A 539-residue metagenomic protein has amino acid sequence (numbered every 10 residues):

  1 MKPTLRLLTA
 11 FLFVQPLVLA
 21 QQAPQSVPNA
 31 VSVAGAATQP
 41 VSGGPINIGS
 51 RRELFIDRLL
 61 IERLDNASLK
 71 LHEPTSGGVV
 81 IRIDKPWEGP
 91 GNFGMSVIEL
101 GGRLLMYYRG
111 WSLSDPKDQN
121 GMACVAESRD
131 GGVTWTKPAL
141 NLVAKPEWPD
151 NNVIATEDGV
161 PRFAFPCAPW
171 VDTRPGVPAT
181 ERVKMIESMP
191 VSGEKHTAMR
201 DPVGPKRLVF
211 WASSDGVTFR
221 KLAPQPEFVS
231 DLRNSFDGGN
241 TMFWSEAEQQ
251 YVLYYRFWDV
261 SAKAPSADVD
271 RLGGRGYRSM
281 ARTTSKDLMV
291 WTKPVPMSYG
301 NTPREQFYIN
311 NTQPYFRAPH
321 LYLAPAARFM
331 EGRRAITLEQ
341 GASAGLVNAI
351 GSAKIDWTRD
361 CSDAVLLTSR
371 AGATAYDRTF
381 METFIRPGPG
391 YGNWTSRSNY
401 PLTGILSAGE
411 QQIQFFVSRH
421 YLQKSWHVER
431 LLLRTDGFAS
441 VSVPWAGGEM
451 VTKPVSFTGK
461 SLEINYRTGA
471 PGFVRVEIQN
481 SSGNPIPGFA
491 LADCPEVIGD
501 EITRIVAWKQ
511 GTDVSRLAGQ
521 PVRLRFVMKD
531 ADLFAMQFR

Functional and structural regions predicted by a protein language model:
K2-A10: Sec-dependent signal peptide recognition, specifically the positively charged N-region followed immediately by
F11-L19: Hydrophobic h-region of N-terminal signal peptides that target proteins for export in Gram-negative bacteria
Q22-R539: Carbohydrate-active catalytic/glycan-binding domains of CAZyme proteins, especially the secreted or lumenal ectodomains
